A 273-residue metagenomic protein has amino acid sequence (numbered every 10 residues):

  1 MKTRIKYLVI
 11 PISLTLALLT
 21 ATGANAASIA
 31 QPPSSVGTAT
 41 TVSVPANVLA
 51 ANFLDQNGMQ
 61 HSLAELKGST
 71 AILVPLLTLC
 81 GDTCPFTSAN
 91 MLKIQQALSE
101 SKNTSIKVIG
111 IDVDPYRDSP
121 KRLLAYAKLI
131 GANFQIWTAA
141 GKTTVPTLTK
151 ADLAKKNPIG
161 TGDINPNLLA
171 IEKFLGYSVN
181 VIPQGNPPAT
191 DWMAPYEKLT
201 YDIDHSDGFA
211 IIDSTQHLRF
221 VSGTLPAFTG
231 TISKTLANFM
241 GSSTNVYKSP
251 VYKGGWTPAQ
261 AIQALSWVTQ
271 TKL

Functional and structural regions predicted by a protein language model:
M1-A50, L54, P250-L273: N-terminal targeting signals for export/organelle localization
A46-V48, S69-T70, I203-S206: Short, small/polar residue-rich loop motifs at catalytic or cofactor-binding pockets
A50-I72: A short beta-strand-turn-helix
A51, F134, G208-A210: Generic short beta-strand
A64-M91, G110: Short active-site neighborhood of thiol/selenol oxidoreductases, capturing the structured segment around
E65, K102, L129, D202-D204 (+1 more regions): Extracellular/periplasmic catalytic domains that process cell-envelope and extracellular macromolecules
S88-E172: Structural microenvironment flanking redox-active thiols in thiol-disulfide oxidoreductases
K173-F174, S178, I182-L273: Thiol-/selenol-based redox modules, centered on thioredoxin-like and closely related oxidoreductase domains
